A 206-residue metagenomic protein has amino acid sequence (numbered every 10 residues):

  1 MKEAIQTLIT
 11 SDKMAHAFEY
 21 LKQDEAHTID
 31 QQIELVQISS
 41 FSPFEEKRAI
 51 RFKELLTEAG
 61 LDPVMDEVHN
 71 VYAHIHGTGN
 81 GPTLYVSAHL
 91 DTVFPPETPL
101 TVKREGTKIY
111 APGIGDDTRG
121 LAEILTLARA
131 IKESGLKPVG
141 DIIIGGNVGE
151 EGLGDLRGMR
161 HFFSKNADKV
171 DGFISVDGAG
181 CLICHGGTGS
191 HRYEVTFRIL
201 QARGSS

Functional and structural regions predicted by a protein language model:
M1, K13, Q23-A26, Q37 (+4 more regions): Generic secondary-structure signature for well-ordered alpha-helical cores
K2, S205-S206: Acidic-enriched catalytic cores of C-N bond-cleaving enzymes acting on peptides and small amides
E3-K108: Acidic/His- and Gly-rich active-site-bordering loop/insert found across diverse amide/peptide-bond hydrolases
L35-Q37, N147-G152, I199-S205: Active-site-proximal beta-alpha loop/turn segments in soluble metabolic enzymes
D62, G113, D117-T196: Acidic/histidine-rich catalytic neighborhood of metal-dependent amide-processing enzymes
A88, H191-S205: Hydrophobic/proline-rich hinge and linker segments of small-molecule sensing/allosteric domains, predominantly
P95, I183-C184, G204-S205: Short helix/loop capping segments that flank catalytic or ligand/cofactor-binding pockets
G106-G115, Q201-S205: A short glycine/serine-rich beta->alpha loop
